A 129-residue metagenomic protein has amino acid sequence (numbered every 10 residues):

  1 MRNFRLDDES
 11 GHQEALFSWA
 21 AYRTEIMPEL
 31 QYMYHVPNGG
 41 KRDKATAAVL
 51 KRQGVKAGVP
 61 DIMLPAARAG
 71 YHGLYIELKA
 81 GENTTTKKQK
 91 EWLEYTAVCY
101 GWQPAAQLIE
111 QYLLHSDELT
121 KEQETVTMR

Functional and structural regions predicted by a protein language model:
M1-R129: Catalytic phosphate/metal-binding cores of nucleic-acid and nucleotide-processing enzymes, i.e., regions that mediate
